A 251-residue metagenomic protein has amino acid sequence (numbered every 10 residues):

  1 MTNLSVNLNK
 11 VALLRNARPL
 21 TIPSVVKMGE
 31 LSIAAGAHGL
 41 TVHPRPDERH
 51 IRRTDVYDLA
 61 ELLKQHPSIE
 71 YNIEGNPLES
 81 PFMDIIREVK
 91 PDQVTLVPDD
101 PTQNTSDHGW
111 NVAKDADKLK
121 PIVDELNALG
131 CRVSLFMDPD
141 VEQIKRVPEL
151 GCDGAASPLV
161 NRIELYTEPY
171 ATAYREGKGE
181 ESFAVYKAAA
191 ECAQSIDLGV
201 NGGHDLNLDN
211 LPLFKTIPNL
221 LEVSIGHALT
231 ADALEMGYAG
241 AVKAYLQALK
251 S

Functional and structural regions predicted by a protein language model:
M1-Y71, P77-L78, R87-V89, R146-P158 (+1 more regions): Conserved N-terminal beta1-alpha1 strand-loop-helix module at the mouth
T2-L8, L40-V42, I69-G75, D92-L96 (+4 more regions): Hydrophobic faces of well-ordered beta-strands that scaffold small-molecule active sites in alpha/beta enzyme cores
N16, H38-L59, P98-W110, T167-K178 (+1 more regions): Glycine-rich, proline-tolerant flexible connector loops at the mouths of alpha/beta enzymes
L31, R49-G75, E79, K114-S134 (+3 more regions): Alpha-helix-loop-beta-strand connector modules within alpha/beta enzyme cores
H43, T95-Q103, G154-Y174, N219-Y238: Glycine-rich phosphate-binding active-site loops on the catalytic face of alpha/beta enzymes
L78-V89, D140-D153, G202, L206-L220: Catalytic cores of alpha/beta
H108, R175-G179, D232-S251: C-terminal helical cap(s) of enzyme catalytic domains, especially alpha/beta-barrels
R132-V185, A189-C192: Histidine/lysine/aspartate-rich catalytic loop segments that bind and position anionic ligands
